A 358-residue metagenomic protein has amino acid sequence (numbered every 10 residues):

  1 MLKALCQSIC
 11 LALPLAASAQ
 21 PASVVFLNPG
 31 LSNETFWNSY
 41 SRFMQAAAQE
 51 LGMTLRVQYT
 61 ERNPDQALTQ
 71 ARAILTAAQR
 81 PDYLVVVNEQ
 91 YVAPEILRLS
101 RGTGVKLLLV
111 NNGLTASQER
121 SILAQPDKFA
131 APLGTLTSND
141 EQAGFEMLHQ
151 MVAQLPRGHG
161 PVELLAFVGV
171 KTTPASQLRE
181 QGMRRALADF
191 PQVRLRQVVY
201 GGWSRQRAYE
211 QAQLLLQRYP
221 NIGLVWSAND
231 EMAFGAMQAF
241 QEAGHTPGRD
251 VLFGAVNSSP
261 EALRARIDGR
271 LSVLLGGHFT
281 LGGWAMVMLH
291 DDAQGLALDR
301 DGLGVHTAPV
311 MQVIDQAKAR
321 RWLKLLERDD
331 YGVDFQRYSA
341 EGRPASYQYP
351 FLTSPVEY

Functional and structural regions predicted by a protein language model:
S23-F43, A47, R56-Q70, V87-Y91 (+1 more regions): Extracytoplasmic "Venus flytrap"
V25-N28, A78-N88, K106-N111, L165-A166 (+4 more regions): Periplasmic-binding protein-like
T35-L51, A143-Q150, P174-V193, Q211 (+2 more regions): Short, solvent-exposed amphipathic alpha-helices that sit in or adjacent to ligand/effector-binding or catalytic
Q66-D82, Y209-N221: Short, well-structured alpha-helical segments in soluble
A67, G134-V162, A208, S258 (+2 more regions): Hydrophobic alpha-helical segments within soluble ligand-binding/sensing domains
R98-Q142, A262: Flexible loop/hinge segments that line or gate small-molecule binding clefts
L107-R120, S227-L271, T280: Venus flytrap/periplasmic-binding-protein-like
F167, W284-Y358: Hinge/cleft segment of the Venus flytrap/periplasmic-binding protein
